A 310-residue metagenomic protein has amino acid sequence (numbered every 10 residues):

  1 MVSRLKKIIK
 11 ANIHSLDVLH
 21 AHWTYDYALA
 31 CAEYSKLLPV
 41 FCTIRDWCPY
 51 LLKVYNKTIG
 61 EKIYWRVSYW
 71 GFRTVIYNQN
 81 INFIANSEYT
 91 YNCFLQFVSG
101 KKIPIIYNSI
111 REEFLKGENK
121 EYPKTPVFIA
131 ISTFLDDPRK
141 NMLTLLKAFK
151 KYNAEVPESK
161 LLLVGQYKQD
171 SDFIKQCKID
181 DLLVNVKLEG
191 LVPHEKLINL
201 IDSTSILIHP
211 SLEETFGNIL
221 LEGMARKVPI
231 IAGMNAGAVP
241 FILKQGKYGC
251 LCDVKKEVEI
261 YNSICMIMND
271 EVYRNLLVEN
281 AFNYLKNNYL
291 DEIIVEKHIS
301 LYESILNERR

Functional and structural regions predicted by a protein language model:
V18, E33-V54, W65, I84: Active-site proximal beta-strand in glycosyltransferases
C48, I63-F83, F97: Membrane-proximal helix-turn-helix segments that form the acceptor-binding/catalytic region of lipid-linked
Y89, S109: Carbohydrate-associated surface elements
E121-F149, N153, L162: Conserved donor-binding/catalytic core segment of Leloir-type glycosyltransferases
I174-E195: Nucleotide-activated donor-binding/catalytic signature segment of Leloir-type glycosyltransferases, i.e., the conserved
L212: Aromatic "clamp/platform" in nucleotide-sugar-dependent glycosyltransferases that forms part of the donor/acceptor
P229-G233, L243: Short hydrophobic beta-strand element within catalytic cores of glycosyltransferases and related nucleotide-activated
Q245-E257, M266-E271: Conserved acidic donor-binding segment of nucleotide-sugar-dependent glycosyltransferases
